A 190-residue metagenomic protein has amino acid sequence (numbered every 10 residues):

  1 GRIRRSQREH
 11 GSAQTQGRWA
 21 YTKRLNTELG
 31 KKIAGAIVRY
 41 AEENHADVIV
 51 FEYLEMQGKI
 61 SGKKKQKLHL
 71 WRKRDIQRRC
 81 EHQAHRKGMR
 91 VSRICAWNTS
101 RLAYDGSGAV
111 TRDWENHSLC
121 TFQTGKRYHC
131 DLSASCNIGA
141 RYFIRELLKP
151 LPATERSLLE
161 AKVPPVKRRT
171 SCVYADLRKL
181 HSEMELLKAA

Functional and structural regions predicted by a protein language model:
G1-A190: Positively charged, helix-rich recognition surfaces that bind polyanionic ligands
